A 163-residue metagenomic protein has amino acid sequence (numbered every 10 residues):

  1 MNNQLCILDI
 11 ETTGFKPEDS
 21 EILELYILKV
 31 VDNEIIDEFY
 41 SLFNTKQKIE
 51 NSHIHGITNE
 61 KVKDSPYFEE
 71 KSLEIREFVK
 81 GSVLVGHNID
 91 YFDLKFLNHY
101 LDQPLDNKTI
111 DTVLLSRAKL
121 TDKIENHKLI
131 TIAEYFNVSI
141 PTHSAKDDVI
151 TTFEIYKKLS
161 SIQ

Functional and structural regions predicted by a protein language model:
M1-K108, D122-H143: Conserved non-catalytic scaffold segment of RNase H-like nuclease domains
M1-N3, F153-Q163: Acidic two-metal-ion nuclease catalytic site recognized across multiple nuclease folds, prominently DnaQ/RNase D-T
L105-R117: Conserved beta-strand -> loop -> alpha-helix junction used to position metal-binding or nucleic-acid-contacting
T142-K158: A charged, well-structured terminal subsegment
